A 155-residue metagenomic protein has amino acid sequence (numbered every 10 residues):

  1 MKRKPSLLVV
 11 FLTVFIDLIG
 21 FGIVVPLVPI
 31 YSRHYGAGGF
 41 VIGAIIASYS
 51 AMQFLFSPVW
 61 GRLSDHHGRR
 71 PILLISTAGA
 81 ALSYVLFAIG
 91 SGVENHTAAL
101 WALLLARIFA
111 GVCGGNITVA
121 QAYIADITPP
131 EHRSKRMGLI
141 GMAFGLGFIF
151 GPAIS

Functional and structural regions predicted by a protein language model:
K2-S50: Helix-loop boundary and gating motifs at the non-cytosolic
F15, S83, T97-G115: Hydrophobic core of transmembrane alpha-helices in multi-pass small-molecule transporters, especially MFS/SLC-type
G22, S50-P58, G115, F148-I149: Residue-level signature of mid-helix packing/kink "hotspots" within the transmembrane helices of 12-pass Major
P29, F150-S155: Small-residue (Gly/Pro/Ala) motifs that create kinks and tight helix-helix packing interfaces
H66-T77: Cytoplasmic membrane-interface "Motif A"-like loop-to-helix N-cap segments of 12-TM Major Facilitator Superfamily
A78-H96: C-terminal ends and interior cores of transmembrane alpha-helices in multi-pass membrane transporters/permeases
A106-F144: Cytoplasmic helix-loop-helix junction between adjacent transmembrane helices in 12-TM secondary transporters
